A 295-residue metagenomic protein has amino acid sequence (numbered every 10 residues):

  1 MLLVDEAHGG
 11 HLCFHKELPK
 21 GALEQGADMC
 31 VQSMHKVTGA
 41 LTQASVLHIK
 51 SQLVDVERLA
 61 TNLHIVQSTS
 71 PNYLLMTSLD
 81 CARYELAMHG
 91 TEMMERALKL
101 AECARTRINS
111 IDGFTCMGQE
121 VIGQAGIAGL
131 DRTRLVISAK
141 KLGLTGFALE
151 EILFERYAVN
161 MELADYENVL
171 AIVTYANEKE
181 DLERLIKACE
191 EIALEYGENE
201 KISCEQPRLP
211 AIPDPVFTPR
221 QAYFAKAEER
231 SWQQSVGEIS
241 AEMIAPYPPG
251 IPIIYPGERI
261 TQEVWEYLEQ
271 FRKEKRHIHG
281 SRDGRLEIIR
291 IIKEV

Functional and structural regions predicted by a protein language model:
M1-E120: Conserved PLP-enzyme active-site core in the AAT-like
A27, D131-T133, E287: A generic secondary-structure signal marking the coil-to-beta-strand transition
Q32, T61-H64, T77, C81-Y84 (+10 more regions): A broad, structural surface signal
N109-R282: Conserved C-terminal alpha-helix-loop-beta "cap" of PLP-dependent enzymes that closes/shapes the active-site mouth
H277-V295: Charge-dense polyanion-binding interfaces
